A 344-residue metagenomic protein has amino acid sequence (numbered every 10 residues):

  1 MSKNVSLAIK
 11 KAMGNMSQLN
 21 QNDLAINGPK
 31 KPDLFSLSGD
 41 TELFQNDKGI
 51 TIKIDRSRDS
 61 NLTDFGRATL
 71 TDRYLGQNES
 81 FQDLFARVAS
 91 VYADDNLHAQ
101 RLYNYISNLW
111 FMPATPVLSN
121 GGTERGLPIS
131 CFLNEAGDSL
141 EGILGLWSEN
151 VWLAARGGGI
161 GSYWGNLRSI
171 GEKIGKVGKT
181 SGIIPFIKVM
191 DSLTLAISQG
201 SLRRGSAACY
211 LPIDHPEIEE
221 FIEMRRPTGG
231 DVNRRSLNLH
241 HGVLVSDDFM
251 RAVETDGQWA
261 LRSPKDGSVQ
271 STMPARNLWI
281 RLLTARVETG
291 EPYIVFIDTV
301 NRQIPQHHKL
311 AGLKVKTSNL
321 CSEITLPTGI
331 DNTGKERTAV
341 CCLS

Functional and structural regions predicted by a protein language model:
M1-S344: Extended catalytic cores of very large enzyme megasubunits
